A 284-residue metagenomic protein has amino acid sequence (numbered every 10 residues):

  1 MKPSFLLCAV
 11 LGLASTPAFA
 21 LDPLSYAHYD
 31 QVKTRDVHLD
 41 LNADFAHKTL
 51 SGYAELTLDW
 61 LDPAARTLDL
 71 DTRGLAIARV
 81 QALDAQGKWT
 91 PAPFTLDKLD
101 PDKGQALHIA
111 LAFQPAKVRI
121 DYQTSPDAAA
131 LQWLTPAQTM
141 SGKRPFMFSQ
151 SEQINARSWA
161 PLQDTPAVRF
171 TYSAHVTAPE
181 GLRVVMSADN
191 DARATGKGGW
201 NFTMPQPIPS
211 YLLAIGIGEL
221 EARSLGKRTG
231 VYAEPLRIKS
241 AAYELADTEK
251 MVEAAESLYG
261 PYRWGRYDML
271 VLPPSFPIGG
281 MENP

Functional and structural regions predicted by a protein language model:
S4, C8-T16: Bacterial N-terminal signal peptides
A18-Y53, P63, S141-F146, P166: N-terminal, polar/Ser/Thr-rich
D22-L24, D36-N42, K103-I109, A156-P161 (+1 more regions): Short structured motifs
Y29, L107, Y122-Y172, G218-L225: Glycine/proline-rich low-complexity spacer/linker segments in large multi-domain proteins
D36-H38, T49-E55, A65-T67, A106 (+3 more regions): Intrinsic-disorder/low-complexity, polar/charged segments enriched in Ser/Thr/Lys/Arg/Asp/Glu/Gln
G52, Q150-I154, L162-P284: Hydrophobic helix-coil surface modules that form long, contiguous segments used for peptide/substrate interaction
E55-L75, Q163-D164, Y172-P179: Surface-exposed beta-strand/loop patches in extracellular or lumenal glycoproteins
G74-T139, N201: A surface-exposed beta-strand-loop module
